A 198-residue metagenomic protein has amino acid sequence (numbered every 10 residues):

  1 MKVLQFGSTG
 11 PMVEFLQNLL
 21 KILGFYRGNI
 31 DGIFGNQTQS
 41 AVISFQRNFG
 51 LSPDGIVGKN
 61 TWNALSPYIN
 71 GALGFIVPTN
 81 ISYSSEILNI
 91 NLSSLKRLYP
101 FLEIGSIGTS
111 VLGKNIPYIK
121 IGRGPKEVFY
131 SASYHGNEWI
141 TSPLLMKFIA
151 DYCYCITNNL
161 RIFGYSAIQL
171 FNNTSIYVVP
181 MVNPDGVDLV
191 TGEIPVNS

Functional and structural regions predicted by a protein language model:
M1-G32: Acidic, Ser/Thr/Pro/Gly-enriched interdomain connector segments
V3, P67-L112: Short glycine- and acidic-rich boundary segments immediately preceding or forming the N-terminal edge of structured
N18-F25, I43, R47-L51, S66-N70 (+2 more regions): Sec-exported extracytoplasmic/periplasmic mature domains
Q39, W62: Short, well-ordered surface patches within globular domains
V42, G113, S133, V178: Divalent metal-coordination and catalytic microenvironments
P117-K126, S133: Short beta-strand-to-loop junctions in surface cap/lid or active-site-entrance loops
P125-K126, W139-S198: Active-site/substrate-binding loop(s) of hydrolase catalytic cores
